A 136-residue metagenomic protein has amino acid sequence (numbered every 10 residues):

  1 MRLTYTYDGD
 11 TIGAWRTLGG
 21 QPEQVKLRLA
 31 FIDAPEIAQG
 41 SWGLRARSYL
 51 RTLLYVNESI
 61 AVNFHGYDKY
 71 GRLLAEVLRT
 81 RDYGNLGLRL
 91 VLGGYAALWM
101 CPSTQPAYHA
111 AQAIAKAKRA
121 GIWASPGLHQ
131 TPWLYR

Functional and structural regions predicted by a protein language model:
M1-R136: Small beta-barrel nucleic-acid-binding modules, primarily SNase/OB-fold domains and secondarily Tudor-like barrels
